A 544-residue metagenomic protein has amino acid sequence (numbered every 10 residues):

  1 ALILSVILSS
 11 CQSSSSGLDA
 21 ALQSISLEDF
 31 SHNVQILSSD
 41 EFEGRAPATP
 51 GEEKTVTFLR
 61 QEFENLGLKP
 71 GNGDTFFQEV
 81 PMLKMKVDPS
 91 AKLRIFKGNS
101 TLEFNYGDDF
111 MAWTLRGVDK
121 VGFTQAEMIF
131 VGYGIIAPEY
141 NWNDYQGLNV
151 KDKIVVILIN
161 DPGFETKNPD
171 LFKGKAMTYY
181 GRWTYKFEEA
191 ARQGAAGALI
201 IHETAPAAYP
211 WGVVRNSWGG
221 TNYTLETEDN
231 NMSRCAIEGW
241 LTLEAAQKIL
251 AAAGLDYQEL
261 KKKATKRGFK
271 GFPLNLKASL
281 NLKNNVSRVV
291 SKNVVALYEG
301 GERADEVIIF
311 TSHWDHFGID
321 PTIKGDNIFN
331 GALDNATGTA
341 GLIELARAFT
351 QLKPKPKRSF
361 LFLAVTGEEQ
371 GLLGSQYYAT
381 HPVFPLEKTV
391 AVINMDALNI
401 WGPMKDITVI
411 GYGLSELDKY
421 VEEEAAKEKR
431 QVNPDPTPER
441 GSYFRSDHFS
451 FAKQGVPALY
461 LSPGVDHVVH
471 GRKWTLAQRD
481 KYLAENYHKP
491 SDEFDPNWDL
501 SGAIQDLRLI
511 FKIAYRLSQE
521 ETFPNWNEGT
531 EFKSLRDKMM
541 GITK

Functional and structural regions predicted by a protein language model:
A1-S9: Bacterial N-terminal signal peptides
C11-G71, S90, A245, A252 (+3 more regions): N-terminal hydrophobic or amphipathic helices/low-complexity stretches enriched in small/hydrophobic/Pro/Gly
G17-L18, F96-T101, M111-G147, D229-G331 (+1 more regions): Soluble metallo-hydrolase cores and metallopeptidase-like ectodomains found primarily in the secretory/periplasmic
E43-N168: Noncatalytic luminal/extracellular "stalk/propeptide" segments of secretory-pathway proteins
G107-D108, K120, Q146, D152 (+5 more regions): Metal-dependent peptidase/peptidase-like ectodomains
G132-G212: A conserved hydrophobic secondary-structure block that centers on an alpha-helix together with its immediately flanking
K175, Y179-G181, A205-P206, G318 (+2 more regions): Acidic/histidine-rich catalytic neighborhood of metal-dependent amide-processing enzymes
A191, H202, E259-K262, K266-G268 (+2 more regions): Active-site-adjacent substrate-binding region of metalloamidase/peptidase-like peptide-processing proteins
